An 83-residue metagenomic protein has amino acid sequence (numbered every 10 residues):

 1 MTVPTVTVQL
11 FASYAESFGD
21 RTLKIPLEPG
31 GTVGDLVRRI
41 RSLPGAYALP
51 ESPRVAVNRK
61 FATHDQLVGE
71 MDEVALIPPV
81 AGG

Functional and structural regions predicted by a protein language model:
M1-G82: Ubiquitin-like/PB1-type beta-grasp interaction modules and other compact soluble beta-rich domains
